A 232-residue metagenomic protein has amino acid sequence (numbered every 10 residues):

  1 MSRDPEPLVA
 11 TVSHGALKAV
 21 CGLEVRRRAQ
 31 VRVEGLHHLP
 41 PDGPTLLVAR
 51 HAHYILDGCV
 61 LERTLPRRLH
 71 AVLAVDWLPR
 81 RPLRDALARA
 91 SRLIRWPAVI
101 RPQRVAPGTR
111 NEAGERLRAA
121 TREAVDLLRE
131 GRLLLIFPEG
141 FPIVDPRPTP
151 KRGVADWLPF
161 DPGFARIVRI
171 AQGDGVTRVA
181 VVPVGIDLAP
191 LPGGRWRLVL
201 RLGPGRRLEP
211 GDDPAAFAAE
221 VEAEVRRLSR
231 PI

Functional and structural regions predicted by a protein language model:
D4-Q30, R80-Q103: Alpha-helical membrane-targeting segments
A19, L23, V60, R166-I170: Amphipathic alpha-helical segments that form well-ordered structural scaffolds and often line/cohere around active
A19-A52: Helix-to-loop junction immediately C-terminal to a conserved catalytic motif
R27, D42, R68, E130-G131: Structured helix-beta-strand junction loops
V33, L47, A71-V72, V181 (+1 more regions): Generic preference for hydrophobic
H37, H51-H53, V60, V75 (+3 more regions): Short, flexible active-site-adjacent loop segments at beta-strand->alpha-helix junctions, enriched in small/polar
P41-A113: Catalytic core of membrane glycerolipid acyltransferases/transacylases, capturing the structured, soluble-facing
A113-I232: Non-catalytic C-terminal accessory region of glycerolipid acyltransferases and related lyso-lipid remodeling enzymes
